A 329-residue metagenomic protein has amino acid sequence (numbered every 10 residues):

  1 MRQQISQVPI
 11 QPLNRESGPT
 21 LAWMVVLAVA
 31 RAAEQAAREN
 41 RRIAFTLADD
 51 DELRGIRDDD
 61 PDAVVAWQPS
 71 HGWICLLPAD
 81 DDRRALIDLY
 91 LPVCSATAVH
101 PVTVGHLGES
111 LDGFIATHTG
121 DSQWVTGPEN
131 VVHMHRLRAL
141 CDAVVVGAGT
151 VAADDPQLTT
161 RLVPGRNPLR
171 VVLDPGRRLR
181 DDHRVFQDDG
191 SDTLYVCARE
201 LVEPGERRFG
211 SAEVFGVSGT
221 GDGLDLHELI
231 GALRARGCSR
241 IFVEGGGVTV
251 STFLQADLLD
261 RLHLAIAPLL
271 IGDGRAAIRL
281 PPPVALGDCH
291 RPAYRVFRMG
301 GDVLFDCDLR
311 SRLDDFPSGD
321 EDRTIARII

Functional and structural regions predicted by a protein language model:
M1-I329: Enzymes that bind and transform nitrogen-containing heteroaromatic metabolites
